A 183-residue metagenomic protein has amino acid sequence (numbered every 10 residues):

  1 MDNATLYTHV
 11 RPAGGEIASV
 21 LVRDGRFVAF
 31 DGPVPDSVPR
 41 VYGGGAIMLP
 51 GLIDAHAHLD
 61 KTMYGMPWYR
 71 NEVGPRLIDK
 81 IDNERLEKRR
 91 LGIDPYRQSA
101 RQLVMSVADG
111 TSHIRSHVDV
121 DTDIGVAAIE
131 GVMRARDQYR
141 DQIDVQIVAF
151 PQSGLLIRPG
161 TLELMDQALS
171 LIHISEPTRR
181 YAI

Functional and structural regions predicted by a protein language model:
M1-D36, M48: N-terminal metal-binding scaffold of metallo-dependent hydrolase/deaminase domains
R11-P12, R26, L162-L171: Short, intrinsically disordered, charge-balanced linker/junction segments flanking boundaries in proteins
G25, G45, H56, G110 (+1 more regions): Divalent metal-coordination and catalytic microenvironments
V38-G43: Short, well-ordered secondary-structure micro-motifs within conserved domains or adaptor modules
A46-W68: Di-metal (Zn2+ and/or Mg2+/Mn2+) metal-binding site signature of metallo-dependent hydrolases with the MBL/beta-CASP
T62-P95, L171: Active-site gating loops and adjacent loop-to-helix segments of metal-dependent hydrolytic enzymes
E87-L169: Active-site loop-helix segments enriched in His/Asp/Glu that coordinate and activate a nucleophilic water at divalent
I172-H173, P177-I183: Single conserved hydrophobic/aromatic residue that forms the stacking wall/gate of nucleotide- or nucleobase-binding
